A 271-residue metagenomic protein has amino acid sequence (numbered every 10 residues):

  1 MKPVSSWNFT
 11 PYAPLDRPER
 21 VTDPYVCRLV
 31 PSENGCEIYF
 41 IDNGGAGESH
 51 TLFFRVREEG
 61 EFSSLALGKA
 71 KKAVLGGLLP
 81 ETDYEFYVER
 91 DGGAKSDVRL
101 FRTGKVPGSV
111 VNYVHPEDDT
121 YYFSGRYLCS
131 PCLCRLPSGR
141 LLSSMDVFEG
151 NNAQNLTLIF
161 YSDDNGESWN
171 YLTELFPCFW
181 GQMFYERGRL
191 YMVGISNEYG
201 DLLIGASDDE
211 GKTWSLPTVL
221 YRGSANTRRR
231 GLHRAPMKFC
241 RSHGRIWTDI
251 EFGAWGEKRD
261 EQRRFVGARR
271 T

Functional and structural regions predicted by a protein language model:
K2-V74, L79-T271: Asp-box/BNR beta-propeller blade signature and adjacent active/binding-site loops in extracellular glycan-interacting
